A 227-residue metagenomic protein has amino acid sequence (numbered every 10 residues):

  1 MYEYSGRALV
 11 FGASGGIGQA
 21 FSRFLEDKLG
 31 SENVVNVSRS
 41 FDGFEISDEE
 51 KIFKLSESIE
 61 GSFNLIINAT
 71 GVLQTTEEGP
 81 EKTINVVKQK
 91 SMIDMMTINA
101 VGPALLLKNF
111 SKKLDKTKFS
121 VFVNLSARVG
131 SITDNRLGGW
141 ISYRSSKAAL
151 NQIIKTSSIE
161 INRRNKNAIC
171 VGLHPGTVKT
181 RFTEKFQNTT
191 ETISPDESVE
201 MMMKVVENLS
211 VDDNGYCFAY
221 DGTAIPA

Functional and structural regions predicted by a protein language model:
F11-D27: N-terminal Rossmann NAD(P)H-binding glycine-rich loop of SDR-like oxidoreductase domains
V37-I52: Rossmann-fold cofactor-recognition segment
V72-T76, E81-M96, K116-R164, G176: Catalytic loop of short-chain dehydrogenase/reductase
A104, A148-I159, D196-M203: Conserved active-site helix of classical SDR/Rossmann-fold NAD(P)-dependent CH-OH oxidoreductases
I161-P175, D213-N214: Conserved Rossmann-fold SDR core element
G172, Q187-A227: C-terminal helical subdomain
P175-K185: Short, flexible catalytic-loop segment of classical short-chain dehydrogenase/reductase
